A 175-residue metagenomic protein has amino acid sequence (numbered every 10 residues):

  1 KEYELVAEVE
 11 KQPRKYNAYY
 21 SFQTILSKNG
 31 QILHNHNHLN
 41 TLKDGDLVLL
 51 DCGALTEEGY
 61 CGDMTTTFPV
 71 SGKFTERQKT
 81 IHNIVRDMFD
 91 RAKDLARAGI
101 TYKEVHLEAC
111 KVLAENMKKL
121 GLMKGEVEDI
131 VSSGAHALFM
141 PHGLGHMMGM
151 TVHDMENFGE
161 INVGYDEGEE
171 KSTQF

Functional and structural regions predicted by a protein language model:
K1-F175: Active-site neighborhoods and metal-handling regions in enzymes and metal-associated proteins
